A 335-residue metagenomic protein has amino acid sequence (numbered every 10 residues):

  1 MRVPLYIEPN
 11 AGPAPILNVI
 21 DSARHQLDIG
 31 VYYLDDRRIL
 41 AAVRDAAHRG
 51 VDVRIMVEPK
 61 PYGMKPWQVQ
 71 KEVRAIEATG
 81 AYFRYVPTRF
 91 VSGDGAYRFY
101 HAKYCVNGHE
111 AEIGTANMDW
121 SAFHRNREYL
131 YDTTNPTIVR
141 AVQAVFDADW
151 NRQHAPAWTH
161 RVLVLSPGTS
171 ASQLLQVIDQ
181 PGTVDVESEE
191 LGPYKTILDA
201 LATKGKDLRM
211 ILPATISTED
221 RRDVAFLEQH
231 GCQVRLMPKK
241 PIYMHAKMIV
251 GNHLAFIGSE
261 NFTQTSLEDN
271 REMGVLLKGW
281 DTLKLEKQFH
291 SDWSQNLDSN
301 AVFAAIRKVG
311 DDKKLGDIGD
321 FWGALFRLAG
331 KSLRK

Functional and structural regions predicted by a protein language model:
M1-R24, G30-D179, T203, D207-W280: HKD-type phospholipase D/PLD-like phosphodiesterase module
S188-D199: Long, repeat-rich segments with strong aromatic
L254-A255, E260-K335: Long, C-terminal catalytic modules of enzymes
